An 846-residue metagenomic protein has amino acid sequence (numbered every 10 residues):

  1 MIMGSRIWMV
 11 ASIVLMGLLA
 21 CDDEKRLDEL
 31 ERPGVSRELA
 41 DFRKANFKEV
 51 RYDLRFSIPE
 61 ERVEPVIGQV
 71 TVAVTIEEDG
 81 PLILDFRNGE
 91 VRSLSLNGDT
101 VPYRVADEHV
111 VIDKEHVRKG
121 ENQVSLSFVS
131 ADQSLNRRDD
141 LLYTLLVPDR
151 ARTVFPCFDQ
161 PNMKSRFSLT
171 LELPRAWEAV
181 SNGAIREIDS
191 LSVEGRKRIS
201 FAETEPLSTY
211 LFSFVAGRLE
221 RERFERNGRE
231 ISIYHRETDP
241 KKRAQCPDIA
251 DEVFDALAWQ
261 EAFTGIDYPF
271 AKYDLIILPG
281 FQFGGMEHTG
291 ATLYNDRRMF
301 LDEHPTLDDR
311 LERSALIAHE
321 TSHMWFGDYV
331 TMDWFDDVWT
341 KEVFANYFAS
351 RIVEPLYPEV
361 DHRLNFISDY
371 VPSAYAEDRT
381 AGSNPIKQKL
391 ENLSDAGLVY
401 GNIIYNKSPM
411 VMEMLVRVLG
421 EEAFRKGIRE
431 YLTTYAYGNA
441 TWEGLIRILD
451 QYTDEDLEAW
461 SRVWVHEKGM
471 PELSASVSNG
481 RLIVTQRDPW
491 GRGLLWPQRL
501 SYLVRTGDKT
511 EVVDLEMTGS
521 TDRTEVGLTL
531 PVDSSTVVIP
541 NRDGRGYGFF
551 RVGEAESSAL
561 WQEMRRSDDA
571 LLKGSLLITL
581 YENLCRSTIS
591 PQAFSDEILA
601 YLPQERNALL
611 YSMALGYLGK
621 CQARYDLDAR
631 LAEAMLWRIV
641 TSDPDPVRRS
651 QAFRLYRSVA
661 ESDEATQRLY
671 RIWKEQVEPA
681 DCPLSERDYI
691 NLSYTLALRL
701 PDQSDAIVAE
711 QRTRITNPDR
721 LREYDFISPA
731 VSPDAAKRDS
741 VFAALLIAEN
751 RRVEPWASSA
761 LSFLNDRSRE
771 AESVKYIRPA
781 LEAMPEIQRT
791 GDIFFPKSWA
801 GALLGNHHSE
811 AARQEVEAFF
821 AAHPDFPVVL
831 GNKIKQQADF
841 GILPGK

Functional and structural regions predicted by a protein language model:
I13-A20: Hydrophobic h-region of N-terminal signal peptides that target proteins for export in Gram-negative bacteria
C21-I67, N136-L141, F155, D159-P161 (+1 more regions): N-terminal, polar/Ser/Thr-rich
K25, E29, F201, I233-P497 (+5 more regions): Hydrophobic alpha-helical and helix-loop surface patches within well-folded domains that function as non-catalytic
R43, S127-R223, S461, G546-F550 (+1 more regions): Extended, low-hydrophobicity, Ser/Thr/Pro/Gly-biased non-transmembrane segments
V66-F86: Ligand-binding face of N-terminal immunoglobulin V-set domains in extracellular IgSF glycoproteins
E77-E78, F86-V91, D132, E172-W177: Short proline/glycine-enriched turn/loop motifs at strand-loop junctions of beta-rich domains
F86-L142, V193-R196, R523-S534: A surface-exposed beta-strand-loop module
T170-L173, E237, S322, I386-K389 (+4 more regions): Non-catalytic accessory/interaction domains
